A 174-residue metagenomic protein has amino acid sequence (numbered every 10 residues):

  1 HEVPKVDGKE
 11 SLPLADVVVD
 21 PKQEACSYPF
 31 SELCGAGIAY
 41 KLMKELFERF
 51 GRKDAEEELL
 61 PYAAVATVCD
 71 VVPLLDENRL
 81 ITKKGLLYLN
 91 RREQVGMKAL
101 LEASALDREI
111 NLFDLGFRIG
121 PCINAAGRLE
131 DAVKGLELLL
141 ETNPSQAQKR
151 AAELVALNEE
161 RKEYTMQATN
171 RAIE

Functional and structural regions predicted by a protein language model:
H1-V72, N78: Conserved phosphate-handling catalytic cores of large alpha/beta enzymes
L14, F47-E174: Hydrophobic helix-and-loop "lid/oligomerization" segment in the mid-to-C-terminal part of catalytic domains
